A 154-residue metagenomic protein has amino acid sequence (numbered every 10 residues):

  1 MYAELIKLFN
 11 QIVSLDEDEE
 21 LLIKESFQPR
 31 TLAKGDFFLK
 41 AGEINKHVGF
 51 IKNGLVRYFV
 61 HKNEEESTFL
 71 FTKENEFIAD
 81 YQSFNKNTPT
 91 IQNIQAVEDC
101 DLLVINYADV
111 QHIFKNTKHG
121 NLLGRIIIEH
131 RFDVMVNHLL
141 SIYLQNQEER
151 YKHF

Functional and structural regions predicted by a protein language model:
M1-Q28, S83: Cyclic nucleotide-binding regulatory module and flanking cytosolic helices
K7, A33, V134-H138: Positions in alpha-helical segments
F9, L32-L39: Amphipathic, Lys/Arg- and hydrophobic-enriched alpha-helical face
I12, A41-G42, T117: Short coil/turn helix-boundary motifs
R30-L32, T72, I105: Hydrophobic residues at beta-strand termini and immediately following loops that shape nucleotide-binding pockets
D36-E98: Cyclic nucleotide-binding regulatory domains
Q95-E98, L103-F154: Polybasic "coupling" helices that flank or enter modular domains
